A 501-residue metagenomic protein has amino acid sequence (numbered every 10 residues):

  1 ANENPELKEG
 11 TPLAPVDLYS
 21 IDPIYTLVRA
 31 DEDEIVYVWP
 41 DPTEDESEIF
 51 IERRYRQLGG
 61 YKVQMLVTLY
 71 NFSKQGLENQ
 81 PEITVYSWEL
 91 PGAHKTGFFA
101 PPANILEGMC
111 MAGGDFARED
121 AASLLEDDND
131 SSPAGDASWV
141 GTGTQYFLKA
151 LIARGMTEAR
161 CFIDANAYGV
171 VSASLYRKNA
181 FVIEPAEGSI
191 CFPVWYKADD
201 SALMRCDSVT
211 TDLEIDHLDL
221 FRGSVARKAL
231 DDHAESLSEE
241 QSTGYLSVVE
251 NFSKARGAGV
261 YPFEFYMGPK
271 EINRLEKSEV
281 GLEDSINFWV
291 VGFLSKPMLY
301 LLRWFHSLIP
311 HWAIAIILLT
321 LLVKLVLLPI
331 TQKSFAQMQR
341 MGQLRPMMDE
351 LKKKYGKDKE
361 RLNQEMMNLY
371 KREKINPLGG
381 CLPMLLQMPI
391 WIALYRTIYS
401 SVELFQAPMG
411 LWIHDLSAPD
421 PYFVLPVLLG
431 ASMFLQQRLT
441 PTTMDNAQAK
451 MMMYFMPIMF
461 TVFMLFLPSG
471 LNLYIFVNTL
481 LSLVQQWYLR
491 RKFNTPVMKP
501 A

Functional and structural regions predicted by a protein language model:
A1-D284: Soluble non-transmembrane domains of integral membrane proteins
V67-L69, S73, R256, L325-I392 (+2 more regions): Membrane-interface amphipathic helices and adjacent TM-edge segments
V290-I309, L344, L351, M366 (+3 more regions): Hydrophobic alpha-helical segments of integral membrane proteins, encompassing both true transmembrane helices
V290-I330, L428: Selective detector of the "anchor" transmembrane alpha-helix that sits immediately C-terminal
I309-W312, F463-N472: Transmembrane helix interruption/hinge and helix-loop junction motifs
W312, I316, Y422-P426, M453-P457: Residue-level signature of transmembrane alpha-helical entry/exit and packing/kink sites in multi-pass membrane
A393-L435: Conserved catalytic motifs of ABC-family nucleotide-binding domains
L429-G430, G470-T479: Hydrophobic core segments of alpha-helical transmembrane domains in multi-pass membrane proteins
